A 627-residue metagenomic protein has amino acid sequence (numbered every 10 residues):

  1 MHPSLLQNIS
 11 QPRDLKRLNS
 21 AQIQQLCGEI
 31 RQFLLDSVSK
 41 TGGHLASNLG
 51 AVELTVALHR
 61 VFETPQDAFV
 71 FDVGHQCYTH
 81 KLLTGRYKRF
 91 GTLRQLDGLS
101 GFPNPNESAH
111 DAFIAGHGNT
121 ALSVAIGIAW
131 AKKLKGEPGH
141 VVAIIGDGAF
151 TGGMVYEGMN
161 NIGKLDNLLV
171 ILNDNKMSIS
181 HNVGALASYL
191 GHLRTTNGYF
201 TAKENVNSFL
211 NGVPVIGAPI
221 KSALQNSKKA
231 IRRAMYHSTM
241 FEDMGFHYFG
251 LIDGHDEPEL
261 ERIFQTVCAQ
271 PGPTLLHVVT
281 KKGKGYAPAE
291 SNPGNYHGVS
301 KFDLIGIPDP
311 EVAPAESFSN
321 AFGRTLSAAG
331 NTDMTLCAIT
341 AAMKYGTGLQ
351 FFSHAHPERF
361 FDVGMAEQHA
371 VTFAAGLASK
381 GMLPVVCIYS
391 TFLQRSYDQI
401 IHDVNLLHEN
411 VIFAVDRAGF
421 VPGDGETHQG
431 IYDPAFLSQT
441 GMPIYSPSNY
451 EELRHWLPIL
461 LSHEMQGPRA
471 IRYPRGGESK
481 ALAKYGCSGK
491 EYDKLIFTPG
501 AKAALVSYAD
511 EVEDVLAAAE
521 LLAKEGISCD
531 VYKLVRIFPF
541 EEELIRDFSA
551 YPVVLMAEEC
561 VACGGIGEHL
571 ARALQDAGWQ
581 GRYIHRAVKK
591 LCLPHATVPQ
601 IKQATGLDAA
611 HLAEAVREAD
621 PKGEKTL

Functional and structural regions predicted by a protein language model:
M1-L83, E242, D253-E257, H277: N-terminal amphipathic, basic-rich helices that act as targeting or association modules
L6, K176-F322: Long, well-ordered, tryptophan-enriched scaffold segments
H44-L165, L336, T340-A341, L349-Q350: Cofactor-binding active-site loop characterized by glycine-rich and histidine/acidic residues
A68, T280-Q394, Q399-E409, A501 (+2 more regions): Non-catalytic terminal/interface segments that mediate subunit docking, oligomerization, and allosteric communication
I220-P288, N410-V415, A435-G486, V553 (+1 more regions): Structural signature of the thiamine diphosphate
R262-Q265, H297-G298, S317-T332, G348-H354 (+3 more regions): Glycine-/acidic-rich phosphate or pyrophosphate-binding loops and their flanking alpha/beta elements
F302-L304, D309-V312, P422-D424, Q429 (+3 more regions): Peripheral docking tails and interdomain loops at the edges of cofactor- or intermediate-handling domains
D362, A519-E520, E525-F548: Generic long, charged, amphipathic alpha-helical segments
